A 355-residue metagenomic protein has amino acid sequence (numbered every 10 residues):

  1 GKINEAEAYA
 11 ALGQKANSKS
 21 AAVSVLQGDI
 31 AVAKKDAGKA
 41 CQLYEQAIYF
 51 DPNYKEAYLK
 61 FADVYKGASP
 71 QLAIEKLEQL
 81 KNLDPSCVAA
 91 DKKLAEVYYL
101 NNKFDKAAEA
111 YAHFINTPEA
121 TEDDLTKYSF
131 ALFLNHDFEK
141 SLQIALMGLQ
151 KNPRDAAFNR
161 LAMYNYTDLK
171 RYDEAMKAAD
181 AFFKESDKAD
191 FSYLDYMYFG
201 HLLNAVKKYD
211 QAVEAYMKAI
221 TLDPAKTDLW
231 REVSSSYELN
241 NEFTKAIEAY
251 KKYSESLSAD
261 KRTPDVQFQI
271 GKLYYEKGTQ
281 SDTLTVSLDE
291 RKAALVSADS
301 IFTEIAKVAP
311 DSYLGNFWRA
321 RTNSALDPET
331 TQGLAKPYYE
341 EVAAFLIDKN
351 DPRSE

Functional and structural regions predicted by a protein language model:
G1-E355: Alpha-solenoid helical repeat scaffolds
